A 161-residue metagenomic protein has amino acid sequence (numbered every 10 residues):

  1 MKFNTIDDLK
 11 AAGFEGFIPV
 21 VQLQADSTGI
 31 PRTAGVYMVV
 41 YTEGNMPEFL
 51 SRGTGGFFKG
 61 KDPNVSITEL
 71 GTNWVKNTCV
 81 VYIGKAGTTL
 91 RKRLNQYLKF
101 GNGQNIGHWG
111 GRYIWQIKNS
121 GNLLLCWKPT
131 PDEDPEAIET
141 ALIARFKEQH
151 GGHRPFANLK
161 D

Functional and structural regions predicted by a protein language model:
M1-D161: Boundary/linker segments flanking structured domains
